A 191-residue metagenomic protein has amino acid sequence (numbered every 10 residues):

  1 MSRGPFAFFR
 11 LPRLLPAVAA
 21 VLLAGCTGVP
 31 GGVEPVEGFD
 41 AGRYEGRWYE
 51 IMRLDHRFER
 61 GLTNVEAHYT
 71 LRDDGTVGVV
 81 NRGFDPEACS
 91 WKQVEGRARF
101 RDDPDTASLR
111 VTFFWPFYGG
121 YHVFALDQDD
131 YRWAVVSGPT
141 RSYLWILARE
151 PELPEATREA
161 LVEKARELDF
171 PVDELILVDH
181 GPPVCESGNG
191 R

Functional and structural regions predicted by a protein language model:
S2-F6, C26-R191: A beta-rich soluble binding module of mature secreted/lumenal proteins
R3, R10-R13: Basic polycationic patches enriched in arginine
R13-A24: Bacterial N-terminal signal peptides
